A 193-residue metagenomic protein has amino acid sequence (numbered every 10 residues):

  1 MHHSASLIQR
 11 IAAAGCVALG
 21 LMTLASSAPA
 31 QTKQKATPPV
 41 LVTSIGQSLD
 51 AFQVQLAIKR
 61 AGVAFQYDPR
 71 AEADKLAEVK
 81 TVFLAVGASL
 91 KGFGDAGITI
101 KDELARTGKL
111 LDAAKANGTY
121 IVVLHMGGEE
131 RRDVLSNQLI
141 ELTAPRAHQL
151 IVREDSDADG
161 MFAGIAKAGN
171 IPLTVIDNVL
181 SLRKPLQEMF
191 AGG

Functional and structural regions predicted by a protein language model:
M1-I8: N-terminal secretory signal peptides that target proteins for export/translocation
A12-T23: Bacterial N-terminal signal peptides
L24-A30: Sec/Tat signal peptide C-region and signal peptidase I cleavage site
Q31-Q34, L41, V152-G193: Charged, low-complexity C-terminal accessory regions
K33-R60: Short, charged N-terminal beta->alpha structural module
I58-E78: A short, well-structured beta->alpha microelement
G94-N117, A166-L173: A short, gly/pro- and small-residue-rich
R132-G164: Structural recognition of alpha->loop->beta junctions
